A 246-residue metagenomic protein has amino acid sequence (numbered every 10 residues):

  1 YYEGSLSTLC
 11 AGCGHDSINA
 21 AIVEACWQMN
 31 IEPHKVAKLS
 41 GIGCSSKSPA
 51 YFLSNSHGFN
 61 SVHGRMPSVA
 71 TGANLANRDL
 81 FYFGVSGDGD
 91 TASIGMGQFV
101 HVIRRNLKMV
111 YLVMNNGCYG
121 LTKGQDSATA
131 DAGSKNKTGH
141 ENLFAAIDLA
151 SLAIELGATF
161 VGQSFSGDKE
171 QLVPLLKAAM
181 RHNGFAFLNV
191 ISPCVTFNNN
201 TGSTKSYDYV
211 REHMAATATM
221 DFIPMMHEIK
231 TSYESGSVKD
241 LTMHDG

Functional and structural regions predicted by a protein language model:
Y2-V62: Active-site diphosphate/adenylate-binding microenvironment
G4, C194-G246: Flexible, low-complexity linker and terminal segments
L9-A11, G84-S86, F160-F165: Short catalytic-loop micro-motif centered on adjacent basic/acidic residues
K35-K38, L80-F83, K108-L112, S151 (+2 more regions): Structural motif
I42-Y119, Q171-P174: Thiamine diphosphate
N55-H57, V102, S127-D131, A179 (+1 more regions): Short, hinge-like loop/turn segments at secondary-structure boundaries
D79, S127-A179: Conserved thiamine diphosphate
T159-H213: ATP/pyrophosphate-binding catalytic subdomain of soluble kinases
